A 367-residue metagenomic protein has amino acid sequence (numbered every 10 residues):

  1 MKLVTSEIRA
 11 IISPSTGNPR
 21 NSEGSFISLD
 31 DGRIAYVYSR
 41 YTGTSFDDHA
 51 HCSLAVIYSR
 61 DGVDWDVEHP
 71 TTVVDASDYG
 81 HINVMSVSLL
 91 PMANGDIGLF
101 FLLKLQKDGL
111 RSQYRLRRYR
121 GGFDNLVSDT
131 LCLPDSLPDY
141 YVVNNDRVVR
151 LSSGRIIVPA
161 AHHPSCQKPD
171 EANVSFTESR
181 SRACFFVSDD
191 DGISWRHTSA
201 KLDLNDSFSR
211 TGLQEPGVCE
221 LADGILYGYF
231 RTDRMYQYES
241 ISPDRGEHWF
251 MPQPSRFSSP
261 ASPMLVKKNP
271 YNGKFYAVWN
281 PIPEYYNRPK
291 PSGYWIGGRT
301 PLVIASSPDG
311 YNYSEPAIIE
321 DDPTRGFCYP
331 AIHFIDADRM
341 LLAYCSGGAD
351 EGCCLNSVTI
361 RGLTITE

Functional and structural regions predicted by a protein language model:
M1-E367: Asp-box/BNR beta-propeller blade signature and adjacent active/binding-site loops in extracellular glycan-interacting
